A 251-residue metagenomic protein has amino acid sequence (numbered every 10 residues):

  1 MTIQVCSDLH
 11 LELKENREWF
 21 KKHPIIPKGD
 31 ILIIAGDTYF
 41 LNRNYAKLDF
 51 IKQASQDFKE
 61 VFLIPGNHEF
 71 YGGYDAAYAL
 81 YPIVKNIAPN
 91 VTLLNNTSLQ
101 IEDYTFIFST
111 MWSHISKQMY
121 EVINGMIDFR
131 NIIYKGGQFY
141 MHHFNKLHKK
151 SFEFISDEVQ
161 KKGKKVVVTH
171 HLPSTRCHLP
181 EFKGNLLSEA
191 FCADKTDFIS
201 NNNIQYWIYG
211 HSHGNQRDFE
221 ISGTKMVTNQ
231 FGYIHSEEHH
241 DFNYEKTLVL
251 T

Functional and structural regions predicted by a protein language model:
M1-L63, E69-A79, Y134, T251: N-terminal active-site segment of His-dependent metallophosphoesterases
M1-Q4, S98-F108, K164, E220-K225: Beta-strand-turn-beta hairpins that frame and shape the catalytic cleft of phosphate-ester-processing enzymes
V5-S7, L32-D37, F62-N67, T92-N96 (+3 more regions): Active-site neighborhood of phospho(di)ester-bond hydrolases with catalytic His/Asp-centered motifs
H10-N16, F40-R43, H68-D75, S98-Q100 (+4 more regions): Active-site environment of divalent metal-dependent phosphoester hydrolases
F20-P24, I51-S55, T92-D103, I107 (+1 more regions): Short amphipathic alpha-helices and their capping/turn segments at secondary-structure boundaries
E60-N131: A basic- and aromatic-enriched beta-loop-alpha substructure that forms the phosphate/nucleotide- and DNA/RNA-contacting
Q100-I101, L179, L186-Q205, S212-T251: Binuclear metal-dependent phosphoesterase catalytic core
I107-V167, H171-N185: Active-site-proximal loop/helix segment associated with metal-binding centers of metalloenzymes
